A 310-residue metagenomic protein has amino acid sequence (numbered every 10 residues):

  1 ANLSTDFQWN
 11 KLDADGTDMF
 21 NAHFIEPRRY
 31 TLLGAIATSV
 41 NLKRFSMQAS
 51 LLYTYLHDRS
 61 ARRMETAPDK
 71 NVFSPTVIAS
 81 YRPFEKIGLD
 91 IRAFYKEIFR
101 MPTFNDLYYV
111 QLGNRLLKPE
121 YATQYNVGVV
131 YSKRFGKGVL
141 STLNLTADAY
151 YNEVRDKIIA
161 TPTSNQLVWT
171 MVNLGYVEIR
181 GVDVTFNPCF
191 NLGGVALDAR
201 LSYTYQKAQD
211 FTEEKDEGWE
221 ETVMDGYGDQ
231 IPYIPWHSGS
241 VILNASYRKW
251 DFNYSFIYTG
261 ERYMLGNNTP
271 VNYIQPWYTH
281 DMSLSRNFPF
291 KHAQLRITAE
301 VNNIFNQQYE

Functional and structural regions predicted by a protein language model:
A1-T66, N71-V72, L143-A149, G181-F186 (+1 more regions): Face-selective signature of the C-terminal outer-membrane beta-barrel domain
L3, R44-A49, E85-I91, F135-G138 (+4 more regions): Repeated loop/turn-to-beta-strand initiation elements of outer-membrane beta-barrel proteins
F7-D13, L42-R44, L51-R59, Y95-M101 (+7 more regions): Transmembrane beta-strands of outer-membrane beta-barrel pores
L12-A22, R59-T66, T103-V110, D156-N165 (+4 more regions): Outer-membrane beta-barrel translocator domains and adjoining extracellular loop/strand segments of Gram-negative
N21-Y30, M64-N71, G113-Y121, V172-E178 (+2 more regions): Replace "Gram-negative outer membrane beta-barrel proteins" with "bacterial and organellar outer membrane beta-barrel
T38-S39, F73-S74, I78-S80, D90-A93 (+3 more regions): Conserved C-terminal beta-signal and adjacent last beta-strands/turns of outer-membrane beta-barrel proteins
R44, T142-E153, T170-G266: Gram-negative outer-membrane beta-barrel transporters
F84, D90-F94, P119-C189: Membrane-embedded beta-barrel scaffold of Gram-negative outer-membrane proteins
